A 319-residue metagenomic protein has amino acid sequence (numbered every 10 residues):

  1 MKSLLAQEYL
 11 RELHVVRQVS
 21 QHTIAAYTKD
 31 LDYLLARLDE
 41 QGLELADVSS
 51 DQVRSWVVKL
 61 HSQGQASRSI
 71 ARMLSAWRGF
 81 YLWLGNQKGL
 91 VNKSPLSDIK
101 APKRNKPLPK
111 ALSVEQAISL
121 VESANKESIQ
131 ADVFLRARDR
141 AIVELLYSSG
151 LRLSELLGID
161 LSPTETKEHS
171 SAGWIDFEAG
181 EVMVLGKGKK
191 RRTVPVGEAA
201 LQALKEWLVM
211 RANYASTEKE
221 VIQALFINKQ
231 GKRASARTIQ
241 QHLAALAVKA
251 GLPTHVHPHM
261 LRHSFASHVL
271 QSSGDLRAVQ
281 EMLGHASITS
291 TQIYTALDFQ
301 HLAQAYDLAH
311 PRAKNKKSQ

Functional and structural regions predicted by a protein language model:
M1-Q319: Conserved catalytic core of the tyrosine transesterase superfamily
